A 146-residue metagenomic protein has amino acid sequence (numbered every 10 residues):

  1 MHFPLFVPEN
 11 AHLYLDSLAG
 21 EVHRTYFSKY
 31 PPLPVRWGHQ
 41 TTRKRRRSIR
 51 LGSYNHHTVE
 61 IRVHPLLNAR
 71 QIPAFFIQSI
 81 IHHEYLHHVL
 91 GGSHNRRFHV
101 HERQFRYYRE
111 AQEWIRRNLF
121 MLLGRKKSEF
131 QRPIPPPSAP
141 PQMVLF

Functional and structural regions predicted by a protein language model:
M1-Q78, H88-F146: Active-site-proximal or metal-binding-adjacent scaffold patches in catalytic folds
I81: A conserved beta-strand element that flanks and buttresses the S-adenosyl-L-methionine
E84: Walker B catalytic acidic pair
